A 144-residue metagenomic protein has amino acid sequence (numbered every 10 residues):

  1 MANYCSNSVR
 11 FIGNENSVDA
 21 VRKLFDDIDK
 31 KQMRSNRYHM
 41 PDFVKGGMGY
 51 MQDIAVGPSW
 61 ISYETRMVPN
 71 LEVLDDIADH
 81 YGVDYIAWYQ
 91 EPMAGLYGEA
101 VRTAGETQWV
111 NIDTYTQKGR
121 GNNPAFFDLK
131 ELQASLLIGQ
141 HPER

Functional and structural regions predicted by a protein language model:
M1-R144: Intrinsic low-complexity, intrinsically disordered or marginally ordered coil/linker segments
